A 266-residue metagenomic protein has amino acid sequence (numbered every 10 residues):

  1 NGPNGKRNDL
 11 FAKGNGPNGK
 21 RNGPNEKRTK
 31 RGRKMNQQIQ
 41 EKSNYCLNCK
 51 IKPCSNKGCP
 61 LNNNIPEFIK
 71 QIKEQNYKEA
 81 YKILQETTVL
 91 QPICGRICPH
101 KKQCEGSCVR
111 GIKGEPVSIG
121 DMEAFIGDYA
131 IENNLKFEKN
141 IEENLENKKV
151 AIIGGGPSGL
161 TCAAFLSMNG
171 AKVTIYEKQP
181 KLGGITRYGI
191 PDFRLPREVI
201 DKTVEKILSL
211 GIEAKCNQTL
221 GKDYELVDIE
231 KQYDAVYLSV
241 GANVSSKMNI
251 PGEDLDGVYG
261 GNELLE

Functional and structural regions predicted by a protein language model:
N1-G2, E26-K34: Short, Lys/Arg-enriched N-terminal segments with co-localized hydrophobic residues within the first ~10-30 amino acids
K34-S43, N64-R96, K113-E142: Ferredoxin-type iron-sulfur electron-transfer modules in oxidoreductases and energy-metabolism complexes
C46-C59, C94, C98, C104 (+1 more regions): Short cysteine clusters
C59-E74, K78, K82-Q85, I112-G120 (+3 more regions): Beta1-alpha1 glycine-rich phosphate/pyrophosphate-binding loop at the start of Rossmann-like nucleotide-binding domains
I126-N144, E205-D223, S245-E266: Glycine-rich dinucleotide-binding loop and its adjacent helix/turn
D128-N169: Extended interfacial segments that mediate partner engagement and assembly in macromolecular machines
I153, Y233-G241: Short hydrophobic core segments
